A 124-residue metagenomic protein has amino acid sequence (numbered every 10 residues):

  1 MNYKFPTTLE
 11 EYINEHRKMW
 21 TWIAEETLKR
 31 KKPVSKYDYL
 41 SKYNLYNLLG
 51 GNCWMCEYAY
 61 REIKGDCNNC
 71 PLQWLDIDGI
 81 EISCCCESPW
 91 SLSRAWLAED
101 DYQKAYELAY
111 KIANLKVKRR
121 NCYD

Functional and structural regions predicted by a protein language model:
M1-D124: Cysteine-centered metal-binding/redox modules
